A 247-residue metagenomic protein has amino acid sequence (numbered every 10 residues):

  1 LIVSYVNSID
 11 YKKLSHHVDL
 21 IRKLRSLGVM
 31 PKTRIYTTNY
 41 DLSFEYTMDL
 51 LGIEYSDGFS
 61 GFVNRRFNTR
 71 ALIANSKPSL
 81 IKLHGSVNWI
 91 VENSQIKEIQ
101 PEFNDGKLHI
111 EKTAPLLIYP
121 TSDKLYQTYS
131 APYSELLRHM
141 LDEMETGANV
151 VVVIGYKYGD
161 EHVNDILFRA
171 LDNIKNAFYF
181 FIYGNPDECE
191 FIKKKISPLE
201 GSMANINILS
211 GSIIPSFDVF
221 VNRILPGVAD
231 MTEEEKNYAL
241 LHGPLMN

Functional and structural regions predicted by a protein language model:
L1-I9, L27-K32, I192: Short acidic, glycine/Ser/Thr-rich loop/turn "cap" segments at secondary-structure junctions
V3-Y11, S122-T128, I154: Surface-exposed cleft-lining segments at the edges of enzyme active sites
D10, M30-T38, S130, V153-Y158: Short, charged/polar micro-motifs that form catalytic or ligand-binding hotspots
D10-R25, P132-M140: A short, well-structured juxtamembrane/interface segment
R22-L117: Extended, H/D-rich, highly charged conserved domains that either
L42-S43, E135, Y158: Short alpha-helical
I73-N75, Y126-Q127, R138-N247: SIR2/sirtuin-family catalytic core signature
I96, D105-T146: Acidic, metal/cofactor-coordinating or nucleic-acid-engaging core segments within structured domains
